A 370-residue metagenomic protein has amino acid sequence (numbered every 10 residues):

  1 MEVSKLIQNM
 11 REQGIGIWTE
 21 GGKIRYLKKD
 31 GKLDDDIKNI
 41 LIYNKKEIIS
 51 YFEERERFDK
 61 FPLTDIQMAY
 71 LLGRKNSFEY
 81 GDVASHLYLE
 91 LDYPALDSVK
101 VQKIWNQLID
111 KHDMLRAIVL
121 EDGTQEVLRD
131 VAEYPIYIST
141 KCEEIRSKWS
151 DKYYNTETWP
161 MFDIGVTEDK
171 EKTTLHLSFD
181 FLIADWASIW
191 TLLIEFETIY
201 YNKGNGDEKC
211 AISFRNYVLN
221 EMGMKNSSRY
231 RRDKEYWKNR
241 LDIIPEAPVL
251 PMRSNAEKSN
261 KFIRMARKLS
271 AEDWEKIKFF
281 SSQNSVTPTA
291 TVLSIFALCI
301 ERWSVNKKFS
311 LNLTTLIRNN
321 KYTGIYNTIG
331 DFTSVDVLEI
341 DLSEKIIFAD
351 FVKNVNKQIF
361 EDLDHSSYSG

Functional and structural regions predicted by a protein language model:
M1-K75, K103, I212, E235: Regions immediately C-terminal to embedded phosphopantetheine-bearing carrier domains
T19, V119-E121, V166-K170: Short, low-complexity Ser/Thr-rich regulatory SLiMs
K28, H112, R116, L193-F196 (+3 more regions): Extended, hydrophobic beta-loop-alpha segments that form or line the acyl/peptidyl-thioester binding and transfer paths
K38-I42, I49, K60-P62, T167-R215: Active-site-proximal acidic secondary-structure segment that organizes catalysis
E53-F78, Q102-C142, K152, P160 (+4 more regions): Short amphipathic alpha-helices and their capping loops
F58-L63, Y80-K100, T156-L177, S254-N320 (+2 more regions): Gly/Ser/Thr-rich phosphate-binding loops and adjoining beta-strand/alpha-helix segments that form adenosine-phosphate
L241, F332-G370: Helical lid/core segments from catalytic subdomains that handle acyl or acyl-like groups
